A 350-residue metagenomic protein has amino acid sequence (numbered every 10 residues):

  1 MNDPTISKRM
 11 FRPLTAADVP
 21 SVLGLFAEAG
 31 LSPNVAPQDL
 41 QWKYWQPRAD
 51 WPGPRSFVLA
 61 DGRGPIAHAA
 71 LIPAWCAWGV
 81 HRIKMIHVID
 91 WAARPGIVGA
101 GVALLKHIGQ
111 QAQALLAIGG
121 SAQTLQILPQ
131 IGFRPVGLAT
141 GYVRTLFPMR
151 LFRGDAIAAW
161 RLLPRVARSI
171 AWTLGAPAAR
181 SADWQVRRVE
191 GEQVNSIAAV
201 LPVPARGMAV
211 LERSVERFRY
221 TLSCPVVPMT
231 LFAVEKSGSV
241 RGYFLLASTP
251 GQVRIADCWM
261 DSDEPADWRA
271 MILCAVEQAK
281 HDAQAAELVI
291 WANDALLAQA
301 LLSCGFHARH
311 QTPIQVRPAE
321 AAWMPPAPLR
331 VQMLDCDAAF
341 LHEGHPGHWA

Functional and structural regions predicted by a protein language model:
N2-A60, I83-H87, A139, A158-E216 (+2 more regions): Short amphipathic alpha-helix that is part of the acyltransferase structural core
N2-P4, A117-T173, T230, Y243-A266 (+1 more regions): Active-site/acyl-donor-binding loops of N-acyltransferases
T15, S56, P73-G79, G101-K106 (+1 more regions): Catalytic micro-motifs at enzyme active sites that drive phosphoryl/nucleotidyl and oxygen chemistry
W45-V58, G62, A67, V136-L138 (+1 more regions): A short helix-loop-beta-strand connector motif used in the catalytic cores of GNAT acetyltransferases and, in some
S56-V58, G64-A74, H87, S239-S248 (+1 more regions): Conserved beta-strand in the GNAT
H81-R94, G251-S262: Conserved acetyl-CoA binding element of GNAT-fold acetyltransferases
D90-Q111, A117, P265-Q278: Conserved acetyl-CoA-binding loop-helix of GNAT-fold acetyltransferases
R206-A233: Oxyanion-binding "anion nests"
